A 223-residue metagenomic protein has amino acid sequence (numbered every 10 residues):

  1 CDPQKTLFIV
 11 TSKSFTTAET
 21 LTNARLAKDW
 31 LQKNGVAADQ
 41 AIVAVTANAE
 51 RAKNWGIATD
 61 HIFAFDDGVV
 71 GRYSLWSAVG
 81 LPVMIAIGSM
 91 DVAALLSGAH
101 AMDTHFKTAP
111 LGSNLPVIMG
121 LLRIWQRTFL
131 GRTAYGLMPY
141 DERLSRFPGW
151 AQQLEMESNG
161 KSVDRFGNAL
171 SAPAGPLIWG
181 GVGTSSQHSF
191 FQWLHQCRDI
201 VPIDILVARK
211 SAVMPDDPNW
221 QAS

Functional and structural regions predicted by a protein language model:
C1-L7: Glycine-rich oxoanion-binding loops at beta->alpha junctions
F8-S12, I205: Acidic beta-strand-to-loop metal/phosphate-binding motif
S12-T17, S74: Short linear Ser/Thr-Pro motifs
T17-A24: Glycine/threonine-rich flexible loop motifs
N23, W30-D216, Q221: Active-site phosphate/pyrophosphate-binding segments
